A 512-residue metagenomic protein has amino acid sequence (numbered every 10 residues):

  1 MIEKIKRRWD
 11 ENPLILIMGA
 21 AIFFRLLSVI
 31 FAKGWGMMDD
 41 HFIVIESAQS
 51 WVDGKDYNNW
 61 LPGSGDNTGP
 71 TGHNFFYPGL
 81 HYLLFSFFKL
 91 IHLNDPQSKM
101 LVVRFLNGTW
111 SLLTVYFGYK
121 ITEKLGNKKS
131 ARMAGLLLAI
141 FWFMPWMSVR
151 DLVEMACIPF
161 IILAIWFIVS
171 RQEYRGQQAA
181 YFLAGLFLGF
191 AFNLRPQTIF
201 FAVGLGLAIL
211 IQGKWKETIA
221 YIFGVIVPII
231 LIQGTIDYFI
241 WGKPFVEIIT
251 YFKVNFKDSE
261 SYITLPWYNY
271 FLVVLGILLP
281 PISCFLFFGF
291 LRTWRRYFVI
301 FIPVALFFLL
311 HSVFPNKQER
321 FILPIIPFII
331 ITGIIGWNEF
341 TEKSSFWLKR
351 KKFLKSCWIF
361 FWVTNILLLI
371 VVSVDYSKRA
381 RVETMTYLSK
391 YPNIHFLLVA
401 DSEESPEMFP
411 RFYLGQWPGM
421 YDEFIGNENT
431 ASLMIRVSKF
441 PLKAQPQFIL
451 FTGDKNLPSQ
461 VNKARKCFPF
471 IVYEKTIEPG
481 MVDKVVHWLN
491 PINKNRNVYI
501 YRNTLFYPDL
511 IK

Functional and structural regions predicted by a protein language model:
I15-I22, I226-V227, L231, T293-F301 (+3 more regions): Signature aromatic-anchored transmembrane alpha helix within multi-pass, membrane-resident enzymes that catalyze glycan
A21-F24, A134-W142, L188, F192: Short helix- or helix-capping micro-motifs that position conserved polar/aromatic residues at function-defining sites
K33, M37, F143-A156, E319: Short acidic/glycine- and proline-prone juxtamembrane loop motifs at membrane-interface regions of multi-pass membrane
G34, Y238, F346-I511: Catalytic lumenal/periplasmic loop and adjoining terminal transmembrane helix of membrane glycan-assembly enzymes
Q49, E154, P196, Y270-F288 (+1 more regions): Hydrophobic/aromatic-rich transmembrane helices and adjacent perimembrane loops
L101-G126, L163: Transmembrane-helix motifs of polytopic, lipid-linked glycan transferases
F117-K120, L137-L138, M144, A156-Y174 (+2 more regions): Specific aromatic-rich, kink-prone transmembrane helix
A191-F192, P196-I263, Y268-N269, V273-F287 (+2 more regions): Membrane-lumen/periplasm interface segments of specific transmembrane helices in polyprenyl phosphate-linked
